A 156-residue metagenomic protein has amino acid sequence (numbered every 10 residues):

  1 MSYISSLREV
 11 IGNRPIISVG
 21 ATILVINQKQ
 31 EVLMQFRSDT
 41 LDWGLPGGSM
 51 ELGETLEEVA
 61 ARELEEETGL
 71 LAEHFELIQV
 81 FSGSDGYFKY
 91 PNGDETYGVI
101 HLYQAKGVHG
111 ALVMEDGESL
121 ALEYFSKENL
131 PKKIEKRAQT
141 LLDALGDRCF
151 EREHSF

Functional and structural regions predicted by a protein language model:
M1-T22: Acidic, metal-coordinating catalytic segment for phosphate/diphosphate chemistry, firing primarily on the Nudix
S18, S38-T40, L45, A72 (+1 more regions): Short connector loops at helix/strand junctions that flank enzyme active sites, especially segments positioning acidic
V19-A21, Q30, V99-H101, L120: Change "...and in nucleic-acid phosphodiester-cleaving endonucleases..." to "...and in nucleic-acid processing enzymes
V25, L102-K106, E123-S126: Short, well-ordered beta-strand micro-motif
N27-E67: Conserved Nudix-box catalytic region and its N-terminal flanking loop in Nudix hydrolases and closely related
L41-D42, L112-F156: Nudix hydrolase/Nudix homology domain
L71-F81: A short coil-to-beta-strand element that immediately follows conserved catalytic motifs
F81-A111: Active-site-adjacent beta-strand/loop module that shapes the phosphate/pyrophosphate-binding cleft
